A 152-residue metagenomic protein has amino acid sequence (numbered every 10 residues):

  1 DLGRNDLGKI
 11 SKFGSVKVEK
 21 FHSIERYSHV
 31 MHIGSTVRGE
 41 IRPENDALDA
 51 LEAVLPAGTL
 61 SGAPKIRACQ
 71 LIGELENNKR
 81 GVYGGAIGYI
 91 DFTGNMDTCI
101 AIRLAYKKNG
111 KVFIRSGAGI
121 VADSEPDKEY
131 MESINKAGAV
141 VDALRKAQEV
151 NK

Functional and structural regions predicted by a protein language model:
L2-I10, I24: Short acidic, Gly/Ser-rich segments with clustered Asp/Glu that frequently serve as metal-coordination loops in enzyme
K9-K12, E125-D127: Short acidic, glycine/serine/threonine-rich loops at helix termini
K12-H32: Metal-dependent phosphodiester-processing active-site neighborhood
E25-K152: Conserved hydrophobic core element of enzyme catalytic domains
